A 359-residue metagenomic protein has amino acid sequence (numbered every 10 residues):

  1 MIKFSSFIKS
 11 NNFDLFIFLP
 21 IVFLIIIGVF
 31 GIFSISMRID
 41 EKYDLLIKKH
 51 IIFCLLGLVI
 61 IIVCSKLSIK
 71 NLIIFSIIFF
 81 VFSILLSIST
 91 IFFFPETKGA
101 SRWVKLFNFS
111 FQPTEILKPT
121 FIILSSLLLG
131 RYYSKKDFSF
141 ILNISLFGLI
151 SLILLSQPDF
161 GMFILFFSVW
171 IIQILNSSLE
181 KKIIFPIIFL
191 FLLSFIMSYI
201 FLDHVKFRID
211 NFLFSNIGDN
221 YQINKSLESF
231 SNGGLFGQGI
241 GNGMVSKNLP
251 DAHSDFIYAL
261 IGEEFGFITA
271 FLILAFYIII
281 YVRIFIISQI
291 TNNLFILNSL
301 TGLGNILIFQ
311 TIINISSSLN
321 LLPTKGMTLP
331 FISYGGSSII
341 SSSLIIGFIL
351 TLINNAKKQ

Functional and structural regions predicted by a protein language model:
I2-L24, F30-Q157, N220, I315-P330 (+4 more regions): Membrane-helix boundary/helix-loop-helix interface segments in multi-pass membrane proteins
I52-L56, I60, E264-Y281, I345: Hydrophobic alpha-helical transmembrane segments
I77-I84, K136-S156, F160-I200: Hydrophobic alpha-helical segments of polytopic membrane proteins
I88, L152, I171-I172, I308 (+1 more regions): Hydrophobic residues within the alpha-helical transmembrane core of Major Facilitator Superfamily
T97, S101-W103, I183-I273, F295: Hydrophobic, glycine- and aromatic-enriched re-entrant/interface helices and adjoining loop segments
L129, F167-I183, V245-T269, T328-I345: Interfacial segments of multi-pass membrane proteins
R131-I141, I183, I284-L303: Membrane-interface helix-loop-helix junctions at transmembrane boundaries of multi-pass membrane enzymes, predominantly
S288-G326, I332: Loop-to-helix entry and N-terminal half of a specific, functionally important transmembrane alpha helix in multi-pass
